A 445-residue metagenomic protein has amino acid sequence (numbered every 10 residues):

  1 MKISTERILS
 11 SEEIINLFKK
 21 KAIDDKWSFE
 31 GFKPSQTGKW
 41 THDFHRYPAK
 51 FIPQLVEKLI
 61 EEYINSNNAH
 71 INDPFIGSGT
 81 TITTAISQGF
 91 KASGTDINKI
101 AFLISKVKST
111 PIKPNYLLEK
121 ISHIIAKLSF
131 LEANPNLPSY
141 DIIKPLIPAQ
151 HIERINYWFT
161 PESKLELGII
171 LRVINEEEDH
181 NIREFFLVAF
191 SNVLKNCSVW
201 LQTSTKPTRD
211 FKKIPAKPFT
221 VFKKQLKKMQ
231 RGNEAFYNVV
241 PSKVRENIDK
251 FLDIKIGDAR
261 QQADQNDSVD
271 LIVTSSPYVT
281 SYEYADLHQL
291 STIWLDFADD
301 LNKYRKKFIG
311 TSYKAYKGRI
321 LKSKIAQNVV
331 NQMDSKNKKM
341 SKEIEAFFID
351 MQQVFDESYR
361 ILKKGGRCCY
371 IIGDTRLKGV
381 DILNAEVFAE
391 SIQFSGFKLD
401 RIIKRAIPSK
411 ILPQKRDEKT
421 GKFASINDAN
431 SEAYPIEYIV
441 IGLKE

Functional and structural regions predicted by a protein language model:
L9-N67, I71, Q88, S93-S323 (+5 more regions): Nucleic-acid modification enzymes, centered on SAM-dependent nucleic-acid methyltransferases
H70, G366-R367: Short glycine-centered segments of the SAM/dcSAM-binding site in methyltransferase folds
F75-G77: Class I SAM-dependent methyltransferase "Motif I" SAM/SAH-binding loop
T80-G89: Conserved SAM-binding loop of SAM-dependent methyltransferases across substrates and taxa, primarily the Class I
I349-K364: A short glycine-rich, Lys/Arg-flanked "PGG" loop and its adjoining helix->strand segment in the class I
P435-V440: Short hydrophobic/aromatic beta-strand or adjacent loop that forms the aromatic wall/cage of a ligand/substrate-binding
